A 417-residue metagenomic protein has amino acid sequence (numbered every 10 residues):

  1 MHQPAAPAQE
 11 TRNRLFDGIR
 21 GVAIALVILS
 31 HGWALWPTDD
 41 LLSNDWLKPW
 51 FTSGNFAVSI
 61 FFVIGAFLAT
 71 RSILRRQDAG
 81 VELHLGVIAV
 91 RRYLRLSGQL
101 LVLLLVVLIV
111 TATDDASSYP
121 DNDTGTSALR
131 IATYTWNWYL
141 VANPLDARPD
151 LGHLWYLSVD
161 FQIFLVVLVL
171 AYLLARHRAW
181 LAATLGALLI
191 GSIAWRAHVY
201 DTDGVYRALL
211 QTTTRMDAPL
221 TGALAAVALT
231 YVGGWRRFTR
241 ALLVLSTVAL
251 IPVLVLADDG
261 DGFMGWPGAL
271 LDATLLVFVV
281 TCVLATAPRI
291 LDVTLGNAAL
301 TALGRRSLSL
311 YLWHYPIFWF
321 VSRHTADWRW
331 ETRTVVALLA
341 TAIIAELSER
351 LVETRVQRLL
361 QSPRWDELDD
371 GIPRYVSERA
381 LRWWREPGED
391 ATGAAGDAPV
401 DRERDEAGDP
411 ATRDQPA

Functional and structural regions predicted by a protein language model:
M1-L15, L29-N55, T70-V87, Y139-D146 (+2 more regions): Alpha-helical transmembrane segments in multi-pass integral membrane proteins
D17, G21-I24, G65, S97-L101 (+7 more regions): Residues within membrane-spanning alpha-helices of integral membrane proteins, especially the hydrophobic core/packing
R20, S59, A66, Y93 (+6 more regions): Divalent metal-coordination and catalytic microenvironments
A23-H31, L103, L181-H198, L242-V253 (+1 more regions): Small-polar-interrupted transmembrane alpha-helices in polytopic inner-membrane proteins
F62-S72: Central hydrophobic cores of alpha-helical transmembrane segments in multi-pass inner-membrane proteins across all
G86-L103, A171: Alpha-helical transmembrane segments of multi-pass membrane proteins
L96-V159, G191-R207, D217, L271-L284 (+1 more regions): Membrane-interface helix-loop-helix regions
D370-A417: Long, low-complexity, intrinsically disordered cytosolic termini of multi-pass membrane proteins
